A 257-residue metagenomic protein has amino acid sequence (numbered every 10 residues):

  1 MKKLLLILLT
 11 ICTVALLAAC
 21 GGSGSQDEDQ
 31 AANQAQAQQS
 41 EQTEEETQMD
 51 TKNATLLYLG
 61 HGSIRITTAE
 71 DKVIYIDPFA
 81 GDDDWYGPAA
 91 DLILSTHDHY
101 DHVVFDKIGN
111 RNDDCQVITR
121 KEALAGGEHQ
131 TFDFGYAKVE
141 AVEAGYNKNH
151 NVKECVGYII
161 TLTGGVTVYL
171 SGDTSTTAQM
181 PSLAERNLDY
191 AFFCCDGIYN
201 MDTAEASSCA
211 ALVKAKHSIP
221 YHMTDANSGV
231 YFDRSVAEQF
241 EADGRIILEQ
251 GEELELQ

Functional and structural regions predicted by a protein language model:
M1-L8: Positively charged n-region of N-terminal signal peptides that target proteins for export
L16-A19: C-terminal motif of bacterial Sec signal peptides marking the signal peptidase cleavage site
G21-G24: Bacterial signal peptide processing site
E28-A32, A37-P88, A123-R186, M201 (+1 more regions): Core dinuclear metal-dependent hydrolase active-site scaffold
I66, H97, V139, D173 (+3 more regions): Divalent metal-coordination and catalytic microenvironments
K72, R111-Q116, K214-H217, A242-D243: A short helix->loop->beta-strand "cap" motif at the edges of active sites that frequently abuts
I74-Y75, A80-G126, E185-F192: Active-site metal-binding motif and surrounding structural segment of the metallo-beta-lactamase
T176-L256: Cap/insert and terminal regions of metallo-dependent hydrolase folds
